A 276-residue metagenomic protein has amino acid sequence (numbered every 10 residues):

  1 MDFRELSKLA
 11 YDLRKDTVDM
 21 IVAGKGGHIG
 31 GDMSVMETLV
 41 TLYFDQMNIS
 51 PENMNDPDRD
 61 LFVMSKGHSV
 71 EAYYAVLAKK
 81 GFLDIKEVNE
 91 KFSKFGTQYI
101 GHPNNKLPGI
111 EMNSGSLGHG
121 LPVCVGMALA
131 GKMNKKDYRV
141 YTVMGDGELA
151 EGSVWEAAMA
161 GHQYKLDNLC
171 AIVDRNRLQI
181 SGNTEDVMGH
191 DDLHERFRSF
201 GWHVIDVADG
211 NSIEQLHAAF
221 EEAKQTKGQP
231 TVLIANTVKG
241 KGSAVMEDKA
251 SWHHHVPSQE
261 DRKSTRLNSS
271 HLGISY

Functional and structural regions predicted by a protein language model:
M1-L13: N-terminal hydrophobic or amphipathic helices/low-complexity stretches enriched in small/hydrophobic/Pro/Gly
E5, T17-M20, D32-Q163: Cofactor-binding active-site loop characterized by glycine-rich and histidine/acidic residues
A10-G26, D174-N176: N-terminal capping segment at the start of a domain
H28, H68, I100-H102, H119 (+3 more regions): Histidine-centered active-site/metal-ligand motif
H68-S69, Y73, N176-R177, T237-G240: Glycine-rich beta-alpha junction loops
G109, N113-S116, L121-T226: Thiamine diphosphate
H203, I213-R266: Glycine/aspartate-rich loop-and-adjacent alpha/beta segment that forms the canonical ThDP
K263-Y276: Single conserved hydrophobic/aromatic residue that forms the stacking wall/gate of nucleotide- or nucleobase-binding
